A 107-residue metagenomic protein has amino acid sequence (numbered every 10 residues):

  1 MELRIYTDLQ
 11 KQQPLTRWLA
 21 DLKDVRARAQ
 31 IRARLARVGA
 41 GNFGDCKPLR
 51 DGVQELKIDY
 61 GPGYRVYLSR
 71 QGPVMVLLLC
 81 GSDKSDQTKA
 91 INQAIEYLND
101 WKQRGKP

Functional and structural regions predicted by a protein language model:
M1-P62, G72-V76, D83-P107: Basic, Lys/Arg-enriched alpha-helical interface segments
R65-S69: Short, surface-exposed beta-strand/loop micro-motifs that present aromatic residues
